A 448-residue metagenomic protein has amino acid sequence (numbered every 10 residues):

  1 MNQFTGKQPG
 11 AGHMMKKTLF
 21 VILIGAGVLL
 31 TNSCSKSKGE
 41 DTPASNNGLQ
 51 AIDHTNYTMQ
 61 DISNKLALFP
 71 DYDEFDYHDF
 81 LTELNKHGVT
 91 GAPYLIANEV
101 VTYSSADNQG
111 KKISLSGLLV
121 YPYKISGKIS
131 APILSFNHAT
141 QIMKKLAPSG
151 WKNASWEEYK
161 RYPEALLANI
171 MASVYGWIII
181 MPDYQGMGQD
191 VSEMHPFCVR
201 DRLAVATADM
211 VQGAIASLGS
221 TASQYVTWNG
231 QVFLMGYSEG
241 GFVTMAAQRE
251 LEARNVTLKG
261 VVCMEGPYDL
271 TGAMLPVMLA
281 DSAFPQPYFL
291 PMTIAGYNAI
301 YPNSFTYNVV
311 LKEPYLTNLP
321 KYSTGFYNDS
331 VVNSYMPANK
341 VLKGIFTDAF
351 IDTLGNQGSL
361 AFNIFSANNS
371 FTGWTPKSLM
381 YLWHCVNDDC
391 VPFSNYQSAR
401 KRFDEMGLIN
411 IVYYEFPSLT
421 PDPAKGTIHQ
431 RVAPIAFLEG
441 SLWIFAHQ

Functional and structural regions predicted by a protein language model:
L30-S33: C-terminal motif of bacterial Sec signal peptides marking the signal peptidase cleavage site
K38-S126: Catalytic-loop region of hydrolases
Q109-S114, P122-V174: Short, surface-exposed "cap/lid" segments of acyl-processing enzymes
F197-S220: Alpha/beta-hydrolase active-site loop
A247, S378-L379, P392-F403: Short alpha-helix in the alpha/beta-hydrolase fold that links the catalytic acid
M264-G373: Accessory cap/linker subdomain of secreted extracellular hydrolases
Y381-H384, D388: Short beta-strand/loop motif that positions the catalytic acidic residue of the alpha/beta-hydrolase fold
R431-Q448: Catalytic active-site module of serine/aspartate enzymes centered on a nucleophile-bearing elbow/loop
